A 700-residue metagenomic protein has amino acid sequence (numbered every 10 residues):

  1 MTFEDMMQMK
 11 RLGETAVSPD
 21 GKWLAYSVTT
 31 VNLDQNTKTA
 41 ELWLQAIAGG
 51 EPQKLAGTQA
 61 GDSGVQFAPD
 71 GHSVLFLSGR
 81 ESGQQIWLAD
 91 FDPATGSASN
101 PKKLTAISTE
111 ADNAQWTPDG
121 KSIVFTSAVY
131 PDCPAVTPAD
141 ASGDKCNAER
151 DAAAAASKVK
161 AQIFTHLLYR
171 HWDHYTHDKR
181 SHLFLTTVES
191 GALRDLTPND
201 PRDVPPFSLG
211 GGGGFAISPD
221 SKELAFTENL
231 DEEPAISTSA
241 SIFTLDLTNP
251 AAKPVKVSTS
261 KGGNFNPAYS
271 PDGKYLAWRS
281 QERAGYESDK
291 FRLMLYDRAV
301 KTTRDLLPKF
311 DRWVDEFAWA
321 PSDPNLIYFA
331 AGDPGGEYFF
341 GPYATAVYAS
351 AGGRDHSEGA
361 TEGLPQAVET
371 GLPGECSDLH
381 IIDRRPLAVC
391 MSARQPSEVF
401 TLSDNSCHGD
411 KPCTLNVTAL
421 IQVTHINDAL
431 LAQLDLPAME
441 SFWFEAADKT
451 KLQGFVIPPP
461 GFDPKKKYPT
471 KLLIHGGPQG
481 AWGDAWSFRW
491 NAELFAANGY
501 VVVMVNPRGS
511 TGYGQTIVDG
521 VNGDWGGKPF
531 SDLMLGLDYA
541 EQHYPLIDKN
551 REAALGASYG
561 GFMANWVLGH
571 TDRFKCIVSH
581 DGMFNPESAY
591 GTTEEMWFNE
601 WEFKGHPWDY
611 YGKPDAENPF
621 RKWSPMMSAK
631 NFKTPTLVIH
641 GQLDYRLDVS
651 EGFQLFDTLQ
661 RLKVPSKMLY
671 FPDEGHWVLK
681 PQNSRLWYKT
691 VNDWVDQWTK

Functional and structural regions predicted by a protein language model:
E14-A16, V124-T126, A156-T165, Y169-N199 (+10 more regions): Non-catalytic accessory segments flanking enzyme active sites
P19-D20, P69-D70, P118-D119, P219-D220 (+3 more regions): Residue-level detector of Asp-centered blade-edge/turn motifs that repeat once per structural unit in beta-propeller
G21-L24, G71-L75, I123-V124, L224 (+3 more regions): Hydrophobic beta-strand positions that form the internal "hydrophobic ladder" of WD40/Gbeta-like beta-propeller blades
V28-E41, A56-D62, L75-W87, T95 (+11 more regions): A flexible loop/linker signature enriched in serine peptidases of the S9 family
A46-G50, D90-T95, T187-G191, D246-P250 (+4 more regions): Short loop/turn segments that connect beta-strands within beta-propeller blades
P458, K466-G476: Short beta-strand element of the alpha/beta-hydrolase
K467, P478-A492, P507, S650-E651: The serine-hydrolase catalytic nucleophile loop
L473, N491, A496-A497, M504-K700: Active-site-proximal cap/loop segments of hydrolase catalytic domains
